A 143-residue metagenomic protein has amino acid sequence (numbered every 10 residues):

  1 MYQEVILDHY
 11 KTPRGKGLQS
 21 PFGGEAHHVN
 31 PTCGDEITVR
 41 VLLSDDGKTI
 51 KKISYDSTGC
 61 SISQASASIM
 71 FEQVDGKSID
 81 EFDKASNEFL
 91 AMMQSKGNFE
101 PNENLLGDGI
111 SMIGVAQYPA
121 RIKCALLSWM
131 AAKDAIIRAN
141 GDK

Functional and structural regions predicted by a protein language model:
M1-K143: Domain-level signature for proteins that mediate thiol-based redox and metal-cofactor handling
